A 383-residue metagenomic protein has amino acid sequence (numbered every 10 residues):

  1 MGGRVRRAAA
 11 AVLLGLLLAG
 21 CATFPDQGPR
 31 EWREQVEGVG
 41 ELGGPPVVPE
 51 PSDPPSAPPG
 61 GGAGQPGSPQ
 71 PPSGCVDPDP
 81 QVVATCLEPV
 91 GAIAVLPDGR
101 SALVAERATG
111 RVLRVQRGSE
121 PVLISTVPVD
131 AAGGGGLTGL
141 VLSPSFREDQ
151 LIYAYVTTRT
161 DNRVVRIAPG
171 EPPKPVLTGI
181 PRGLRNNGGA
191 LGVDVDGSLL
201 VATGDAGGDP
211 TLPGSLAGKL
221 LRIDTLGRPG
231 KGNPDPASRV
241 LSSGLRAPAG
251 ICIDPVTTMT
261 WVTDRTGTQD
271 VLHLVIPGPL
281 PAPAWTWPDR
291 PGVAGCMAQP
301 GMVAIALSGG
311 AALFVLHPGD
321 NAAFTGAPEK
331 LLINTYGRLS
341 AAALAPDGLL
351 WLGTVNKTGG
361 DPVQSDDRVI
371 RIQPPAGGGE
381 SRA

Functional and structural regions predicted by a protein language model:
G2-A8, G15-L17, A22-G207, M259-T260 (+2 more regions): Acidic, Gly/Ser/Thr-rich repeat motifs that build Ca2+-stabilized beta-propeller blades
S145-R147, G227, G267: Acidic glycine-/aspartate-rich tracts in secreted/extracellular proteins
T203-D205, D224, P255, D264: Short, structured patches in soluble enzyme cores that scaffold and shape functional sites
D205-L212, T266: Active-site loop architecture of trypsin-fold serine endopeptidases
P210-V256: Loop-centered beta-sheet repeat module
D224-G227, P277-G278, H317-A323: Short helix-loop-beta junction
T260-R265, Q269-H273: Oxyanion-binding "anion nests"
